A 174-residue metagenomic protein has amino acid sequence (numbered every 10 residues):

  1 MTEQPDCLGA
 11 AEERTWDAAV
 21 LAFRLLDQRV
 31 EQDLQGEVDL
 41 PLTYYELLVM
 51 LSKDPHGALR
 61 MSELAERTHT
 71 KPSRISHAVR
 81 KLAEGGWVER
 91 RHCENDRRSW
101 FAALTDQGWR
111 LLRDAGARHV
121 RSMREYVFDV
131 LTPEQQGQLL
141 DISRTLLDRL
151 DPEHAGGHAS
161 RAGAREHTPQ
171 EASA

Functional and structural regions predicted by a protein language model:
M1-A10, P133-A174: C-terminal regulatory/oligomerization modules of transcriptional regulators
M1-V38, G85, H167-A174: N-terminal leader segment of winged-helix/HTH proteins
T2-Q4, R80-Q138: Charged, amphipathic alpha-helical coiled-coil/dimerization segments
A11, T15, T43-Y45, Q107 (+1 more regions): N-terminal positioning helix adjacent to the helix-turn-helix/winged-helix DNA-binding module
R24, V49-D54, G116, R144: Short, locally clustered residues in the helix-turn-helix/winged-helix DNA-binding domain
Q28-K71, H158: N-terminal helix-turn-helix DNA-binding core of bacterial DNA-binding proteins
M61, V79-R80: Short, hydrophobic-biased segments on the C-terminal half of alpha helices that form "recognition helices"
